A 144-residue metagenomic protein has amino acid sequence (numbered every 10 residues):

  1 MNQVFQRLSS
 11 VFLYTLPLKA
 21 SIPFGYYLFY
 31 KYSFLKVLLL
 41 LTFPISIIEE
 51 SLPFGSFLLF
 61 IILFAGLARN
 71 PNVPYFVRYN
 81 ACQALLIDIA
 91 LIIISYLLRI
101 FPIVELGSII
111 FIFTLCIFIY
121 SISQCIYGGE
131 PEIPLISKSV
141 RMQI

Functional and structural regions predicted by a protein language model:
M1-I144: Alpha-helical membrane insertion/targeting regions
